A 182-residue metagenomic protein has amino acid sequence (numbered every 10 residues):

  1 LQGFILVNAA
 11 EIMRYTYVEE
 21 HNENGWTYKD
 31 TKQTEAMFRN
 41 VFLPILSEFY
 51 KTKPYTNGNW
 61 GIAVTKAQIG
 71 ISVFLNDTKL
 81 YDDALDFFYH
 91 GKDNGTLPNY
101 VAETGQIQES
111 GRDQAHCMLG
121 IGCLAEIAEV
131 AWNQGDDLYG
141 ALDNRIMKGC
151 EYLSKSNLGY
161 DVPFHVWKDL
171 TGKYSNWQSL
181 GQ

Functional and structural regions predicted by a protein language model:
L1-G135: Aromatic-lined, polymer-binding surfaces characteristic of secreted/periplasmic polysaccharide-degrading enzymes
V130, L138-Q182: CBM-like carbohydrate-recognition segments
